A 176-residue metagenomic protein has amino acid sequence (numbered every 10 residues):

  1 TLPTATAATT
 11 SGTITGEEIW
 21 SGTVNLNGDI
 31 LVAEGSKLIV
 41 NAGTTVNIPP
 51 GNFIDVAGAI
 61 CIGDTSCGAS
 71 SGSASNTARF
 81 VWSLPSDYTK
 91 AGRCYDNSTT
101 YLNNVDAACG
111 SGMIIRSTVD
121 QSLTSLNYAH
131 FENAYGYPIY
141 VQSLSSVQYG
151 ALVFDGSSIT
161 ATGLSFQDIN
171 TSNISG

Functional and structural regions predicted by a protein language model:
T1-G176: Beta-strand/loop edge motif enriched in small/polar residues
